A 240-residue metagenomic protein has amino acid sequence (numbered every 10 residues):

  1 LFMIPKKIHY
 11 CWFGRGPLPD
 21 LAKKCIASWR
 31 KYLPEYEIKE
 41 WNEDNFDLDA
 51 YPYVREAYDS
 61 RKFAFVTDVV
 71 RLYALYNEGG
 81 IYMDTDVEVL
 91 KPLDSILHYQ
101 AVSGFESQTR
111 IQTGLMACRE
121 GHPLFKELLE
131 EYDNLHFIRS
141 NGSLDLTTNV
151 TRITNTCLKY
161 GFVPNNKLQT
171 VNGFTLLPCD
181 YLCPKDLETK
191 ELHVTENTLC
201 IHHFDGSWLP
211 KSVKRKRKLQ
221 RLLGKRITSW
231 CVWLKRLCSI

Functional and structural regions predicted by a protein language model:
L1-T67, M83-I240: Glycosyltransferase-associated regions of secretory-pathway enzymes, highlighting luminal stem/catalytic domains
V69-G80: Small-residue hinge/turn detector
